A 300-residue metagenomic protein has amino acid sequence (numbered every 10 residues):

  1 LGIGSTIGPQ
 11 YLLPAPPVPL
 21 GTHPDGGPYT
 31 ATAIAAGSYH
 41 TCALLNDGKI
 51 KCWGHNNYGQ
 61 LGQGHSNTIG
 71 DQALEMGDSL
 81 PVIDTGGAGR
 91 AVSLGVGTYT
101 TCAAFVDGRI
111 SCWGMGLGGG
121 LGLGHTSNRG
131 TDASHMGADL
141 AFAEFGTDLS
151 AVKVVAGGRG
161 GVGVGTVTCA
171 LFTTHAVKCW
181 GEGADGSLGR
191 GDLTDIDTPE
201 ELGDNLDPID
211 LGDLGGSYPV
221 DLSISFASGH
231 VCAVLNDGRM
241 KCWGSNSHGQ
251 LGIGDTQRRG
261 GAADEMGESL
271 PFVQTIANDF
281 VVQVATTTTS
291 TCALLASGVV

Functional and structural regions predicted by a protein language model:
L1-V300: Eukaryote-biased RCC1-like beta-propeller repeat architecture
